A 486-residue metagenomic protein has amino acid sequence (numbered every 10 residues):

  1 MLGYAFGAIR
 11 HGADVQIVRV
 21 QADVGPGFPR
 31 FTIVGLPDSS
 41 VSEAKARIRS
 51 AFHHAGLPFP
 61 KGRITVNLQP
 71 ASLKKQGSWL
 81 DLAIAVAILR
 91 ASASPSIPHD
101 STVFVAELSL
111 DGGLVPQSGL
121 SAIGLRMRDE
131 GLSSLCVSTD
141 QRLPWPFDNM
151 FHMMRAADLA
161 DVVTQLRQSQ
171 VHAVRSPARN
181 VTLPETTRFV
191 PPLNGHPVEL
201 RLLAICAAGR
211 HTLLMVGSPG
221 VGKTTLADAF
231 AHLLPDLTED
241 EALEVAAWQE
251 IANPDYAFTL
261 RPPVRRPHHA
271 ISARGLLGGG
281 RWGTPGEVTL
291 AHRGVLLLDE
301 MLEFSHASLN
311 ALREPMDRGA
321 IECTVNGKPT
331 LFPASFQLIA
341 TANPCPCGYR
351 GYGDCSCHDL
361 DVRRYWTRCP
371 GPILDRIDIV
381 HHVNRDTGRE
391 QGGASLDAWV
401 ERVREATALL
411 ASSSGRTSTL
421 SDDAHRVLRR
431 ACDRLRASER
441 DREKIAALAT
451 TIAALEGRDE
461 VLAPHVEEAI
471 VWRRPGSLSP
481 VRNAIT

Functional and structural regions predicted by a protein language model:
M1-L213, S218-T225, T324, E460-A463 (+1 more regions): Peripheral, non-AAA+ core regions of ATP-driven protein-machinery
V34, S40-K45, P60, N67-G77 (+2 more regions): Basic, amphipathic alpha-helical bundle interface domains used for macromolecular binding and assembly
R47, A51, I84-A87, A122-R126 (+8 more regions): Alpha-helical scaffold elements adjacent to nucleotide-binding pockets in ATP/GTP-utilizing enzyme cores
F59-G62, P98-H99, G131, A208-R210 (+6 more regions): Short loop/turn elements that form and flank the Walker-type P-loop nucleotide-binding site in RecA-like NTPase cores
D111, L298-S305, G348: Catalytic P-loop NTPase motifs of RecA-like helicase/translocase cores
A204-C206, A257-P263, H268-L296, K328: Conserved alpha-helical scaffold flanking the Walker A/P-loop in AAA+ ATPase domains
L213-P254, R318: Walker A/P-loop
R293, D299-M301, A311: Walker B catalytic acidic pair
